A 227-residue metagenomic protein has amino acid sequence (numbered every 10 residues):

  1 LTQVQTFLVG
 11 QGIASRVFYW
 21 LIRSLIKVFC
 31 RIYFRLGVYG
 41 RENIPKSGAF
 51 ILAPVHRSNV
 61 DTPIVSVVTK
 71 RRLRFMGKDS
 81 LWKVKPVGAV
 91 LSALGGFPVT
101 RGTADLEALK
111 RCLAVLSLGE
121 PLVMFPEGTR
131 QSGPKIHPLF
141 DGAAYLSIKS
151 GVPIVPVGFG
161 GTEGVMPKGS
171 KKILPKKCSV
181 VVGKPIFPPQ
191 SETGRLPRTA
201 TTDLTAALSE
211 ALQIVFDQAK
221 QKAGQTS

Functional and structural regions predicted by a protein language model:
L1-V17, E107-S227: Non-catalytic C-terminal accessory region of glycerolipid acyltransferases and related lyso-lipid remodeling enzymes
T2-G40, K46, V84-L94: A transmembrane-helix-recognition feature enriched in membrane-embedded lipid enzymes and envelope glyco-/phospholipid
V17, L21, L25, D61-I64 (+4 more regions): Hydrophobic alpha-helical segments typical of transmembrane helices and their membrane-interface/capping positions
L25-I26, A93-V99, P126-R130: Short, basic, glycine/proline-bearing loop/turn elements
R31-Y33, K70, G88, K149 (+1 more regions): Short, well-ordered coil/turn elements that cap or connect secondary structure elements
F34, G102-D105, I136: A conditional alpha-helix N-cap/helix-loop micro-motif detector
G40, H56, G77-K78, G95 (+2 more regions): A secondary-structure boundary/capping signal
P45-T103, R111: Catalytic core of membrane glycerolipid acyltransferases/transacylases, capturing the structured, soluble-facing
